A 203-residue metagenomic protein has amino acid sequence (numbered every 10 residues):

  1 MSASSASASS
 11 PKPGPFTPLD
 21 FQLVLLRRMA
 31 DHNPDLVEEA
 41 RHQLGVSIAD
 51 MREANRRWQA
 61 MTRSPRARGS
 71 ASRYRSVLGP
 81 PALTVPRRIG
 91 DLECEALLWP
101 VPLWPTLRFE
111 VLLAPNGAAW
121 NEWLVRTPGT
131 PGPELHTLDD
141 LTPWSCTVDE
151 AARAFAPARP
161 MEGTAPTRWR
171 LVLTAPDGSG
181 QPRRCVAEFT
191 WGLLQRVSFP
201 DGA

Functional and structural regions predicted by a protein language model:
S2-K12: N-terminal secretory targeting and juxtamembrane "stalk" segments of secreted and cell-surface proteins
S10-E53, A82-E134, T167-A203: Amphipathic N-proximal alpha-helical interface segments
A60-M61: Phosphate/adenylate-binding glycine loop and adjacent helical scaffold
R68-L83, T142-M161: Amphipathic alpha-helical segments
L135-D140: Short, recurring structural edge motifs at helix starts
